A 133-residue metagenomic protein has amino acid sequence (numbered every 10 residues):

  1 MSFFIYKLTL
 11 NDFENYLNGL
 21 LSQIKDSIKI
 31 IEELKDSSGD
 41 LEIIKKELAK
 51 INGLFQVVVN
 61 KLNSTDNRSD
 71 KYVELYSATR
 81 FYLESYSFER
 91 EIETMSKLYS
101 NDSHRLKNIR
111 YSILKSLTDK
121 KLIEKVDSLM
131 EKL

Functional and structural regions predicted by a protein language model:
M1-S2, E91: N-terminal leader/targeting segments
S2-N52, I123: Short terminal alpha-helical segments
K7-L8, L17, V59, S85 (+1 more regions): Prokaryotic Sec-type signal peptides and long signal-anchor helices with extended Leu/Ile/Val-rich h-regions
K29-I43, N63-D70, M95-N108: Charged, low-complexity interaction regions
L41-K50, Y72-T79, K107-L114: Short, charged, amphipathic alpha-helical segments
L54-R80: Short, solvent-exposed, charged loop/turn and helix-capping segments that join or cap alpha-helices on peripheral
R80-L133: Amphipathic alpha-helical binding modules
